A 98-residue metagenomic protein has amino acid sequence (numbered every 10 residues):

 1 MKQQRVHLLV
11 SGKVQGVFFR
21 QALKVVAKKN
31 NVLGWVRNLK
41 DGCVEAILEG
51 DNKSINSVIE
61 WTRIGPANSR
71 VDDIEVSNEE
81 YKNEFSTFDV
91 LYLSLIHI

Functional and structural regions predicted by a protein language model:
M1-I96: Intrinsically disordered, low-complexity, mixed-charge
